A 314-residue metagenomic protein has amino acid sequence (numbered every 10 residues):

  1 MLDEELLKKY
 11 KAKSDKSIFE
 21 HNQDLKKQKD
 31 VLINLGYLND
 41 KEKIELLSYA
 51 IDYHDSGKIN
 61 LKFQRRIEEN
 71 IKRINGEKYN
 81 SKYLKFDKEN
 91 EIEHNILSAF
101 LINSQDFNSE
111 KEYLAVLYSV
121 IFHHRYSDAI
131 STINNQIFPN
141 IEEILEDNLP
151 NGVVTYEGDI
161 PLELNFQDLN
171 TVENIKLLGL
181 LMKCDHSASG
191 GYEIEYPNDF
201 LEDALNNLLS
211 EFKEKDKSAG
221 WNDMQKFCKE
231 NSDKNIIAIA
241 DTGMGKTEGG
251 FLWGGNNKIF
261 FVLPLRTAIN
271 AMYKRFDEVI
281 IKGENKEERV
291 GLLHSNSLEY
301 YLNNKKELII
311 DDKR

Functional and structural regions predicted by a protein language model:
M1-R314: N-terminal helicase ATP-binding lobe
